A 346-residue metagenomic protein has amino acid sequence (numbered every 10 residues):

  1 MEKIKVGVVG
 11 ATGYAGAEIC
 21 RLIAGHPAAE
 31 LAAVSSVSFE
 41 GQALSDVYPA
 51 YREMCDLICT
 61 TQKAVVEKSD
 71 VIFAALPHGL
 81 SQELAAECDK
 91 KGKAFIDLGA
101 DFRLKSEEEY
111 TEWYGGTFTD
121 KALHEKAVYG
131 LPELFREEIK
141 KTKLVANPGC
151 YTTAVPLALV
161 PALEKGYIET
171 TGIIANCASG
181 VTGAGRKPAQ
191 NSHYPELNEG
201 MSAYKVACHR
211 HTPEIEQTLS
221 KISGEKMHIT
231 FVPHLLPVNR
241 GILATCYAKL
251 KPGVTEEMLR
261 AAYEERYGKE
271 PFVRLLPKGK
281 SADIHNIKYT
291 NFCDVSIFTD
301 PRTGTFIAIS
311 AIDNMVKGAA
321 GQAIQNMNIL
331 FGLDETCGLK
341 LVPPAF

Functional and structural regions predicted by a protein language model:
M1-E199, Y204-V206, F298-R302, A345-F346: N-terminal Rossmann-like NAD(P) cofactor-binding subdomain of oxidoreductases, focused on the glycine-rich
Y14, K126, C150-L157, V206-E214 (+5 more regions): Conserved active-site and cofactor/substrate-binding residues in soluble primary-metabolism enzymes
E18, L22, L157-P161, E214-T218 (+2 more regions): Alpha-helical scaffold segments in soluble metabolic enzymes
A24-A28, R136, E164-I168, H209 (+5 more regions): Generic secondary-structure signature for well-ordered alpha-helical cores
L31, T170-A175, K226-T230, F272-P277 (+1 more regions): A short coil-to-beta-strand element that immediately follows conserved catalytic motifs
A203-A207, H234-L236, I284-K288: Short Gly/Pro-enriched turn/cap motifs at secondary-structure boundaries
H211-F231, L235-N239, L243-T245: Oxyanion-binding "anion nests"
A244-F346: C-terminal active-site/capping subdomain that shapes the small-molecule cofactor and substrate pocket of enzyme
